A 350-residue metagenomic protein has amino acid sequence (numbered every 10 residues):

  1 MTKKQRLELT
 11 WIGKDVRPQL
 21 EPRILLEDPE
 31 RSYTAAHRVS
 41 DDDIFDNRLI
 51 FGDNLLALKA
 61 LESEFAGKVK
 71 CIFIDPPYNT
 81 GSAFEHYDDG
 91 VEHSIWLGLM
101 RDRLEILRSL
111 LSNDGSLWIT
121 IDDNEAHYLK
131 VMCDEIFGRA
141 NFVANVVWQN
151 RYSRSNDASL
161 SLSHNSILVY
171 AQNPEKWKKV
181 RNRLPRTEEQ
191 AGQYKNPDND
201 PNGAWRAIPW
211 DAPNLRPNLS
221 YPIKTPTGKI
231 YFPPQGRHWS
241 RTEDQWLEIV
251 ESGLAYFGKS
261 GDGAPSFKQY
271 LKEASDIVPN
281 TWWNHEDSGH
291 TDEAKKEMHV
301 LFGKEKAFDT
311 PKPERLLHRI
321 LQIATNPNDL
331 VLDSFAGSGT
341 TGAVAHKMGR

Functional and structural regions predicted by a protein language model:
M1-F73, T80-D102: DnaQ-like (DEDDh/DEDDy) 3′-5′ exonuclease domain used for proofreading and 3′-end trimming on nucleic acids
K4, N173-H299, G303, H318: Active-site-adjacent helix-turn-beta-strand microarchitecture at beta-sheet edges that either contains or buttresses
L9-E21, H93-L97, N124-A126, P313-R350: Conserved S-adenosyl-L-methionine
S40-I44, R48-L56, A60, D292-L330: Glycine-rich adenosyl-nucleotide cofactor-binding module
F65-V69, S109-G115, E135-V143, I323-L330 (+1 more regions): Secondary-structure transition/capping motifs at alpha-helix termini and the adjoining loop/turn into the next element
G67-S82, C133, V331-H346: Conserved proline-anchored active-site loop of SAM-dependent methyltransferases that bridges a beta-strand
H93-V146: Conserved Class I SAM-dependent methyltransferase catalytic core
L160, H164-K176: Core SAM-dependent methyltransferase catalytic element
